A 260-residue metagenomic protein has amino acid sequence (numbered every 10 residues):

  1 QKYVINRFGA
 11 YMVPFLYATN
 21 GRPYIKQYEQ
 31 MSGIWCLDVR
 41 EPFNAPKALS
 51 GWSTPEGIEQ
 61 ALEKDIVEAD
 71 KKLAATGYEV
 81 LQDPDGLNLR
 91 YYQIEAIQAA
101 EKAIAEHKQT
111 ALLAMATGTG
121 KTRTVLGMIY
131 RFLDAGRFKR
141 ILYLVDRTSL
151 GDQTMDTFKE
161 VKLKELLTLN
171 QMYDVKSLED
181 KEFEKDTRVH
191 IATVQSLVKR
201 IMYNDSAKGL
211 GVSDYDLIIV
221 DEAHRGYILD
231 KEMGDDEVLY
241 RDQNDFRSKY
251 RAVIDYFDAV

Functional and structural regions predicted by a protein language model:
Q1-T119, R123-R140, S149, Q153-E165 (+4 more regions): ATP-dependent helicase/translocase motor core
Y11-P14, D255-V260: A short helix->loop->beta-strand "cap" motif at the edges of active sites that frequently abuts
A18, L144, I219: Generic enzyme active-site microenvironment
Y130, S248-R251: Active-site phosphate/pyrophosphate- and oxyanion-stabilizing loops and adjacent acidic/basic residues in soluble
Y173-H190: Conserved motor-coupling elements within RecA-like helicase/translocase cores
V189-K249: Conserved RecA-like ASCE ATPase "motif II neighborhood" in helicase/translocase motors
